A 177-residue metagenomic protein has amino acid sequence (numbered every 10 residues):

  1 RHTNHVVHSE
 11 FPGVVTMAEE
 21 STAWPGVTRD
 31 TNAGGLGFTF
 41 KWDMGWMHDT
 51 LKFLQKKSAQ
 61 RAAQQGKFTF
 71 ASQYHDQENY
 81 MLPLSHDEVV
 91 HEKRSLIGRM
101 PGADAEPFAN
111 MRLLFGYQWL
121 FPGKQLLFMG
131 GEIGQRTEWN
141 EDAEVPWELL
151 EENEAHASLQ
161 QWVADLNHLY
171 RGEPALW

Functional and structural regions predicted by a protein language model:
R1-A143, L150, S158, H168-W177: Conserved alpha/beta catalytic core and glycan-binding cleft of carbohydrate-active enzymes
